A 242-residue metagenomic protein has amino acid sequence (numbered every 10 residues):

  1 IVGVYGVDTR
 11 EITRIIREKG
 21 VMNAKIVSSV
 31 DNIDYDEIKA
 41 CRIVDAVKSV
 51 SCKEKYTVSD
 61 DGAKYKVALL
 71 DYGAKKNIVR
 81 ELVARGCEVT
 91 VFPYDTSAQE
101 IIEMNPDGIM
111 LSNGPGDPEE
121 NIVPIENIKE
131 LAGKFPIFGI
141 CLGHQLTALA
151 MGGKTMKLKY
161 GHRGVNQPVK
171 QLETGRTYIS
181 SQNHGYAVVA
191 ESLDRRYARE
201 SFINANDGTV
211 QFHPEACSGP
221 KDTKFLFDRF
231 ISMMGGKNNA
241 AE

Functional and structural regions predicted by a protein language model:
I1-Q99, E103-M104, P118, C217 (+1 more regions): RNA-binding accessory domains that recognize and position tRNA/RNA substrates
V2, E88-T90, P136, K154 (+2 more regions): Conserved beta-strand segments of alpha/beta enzyme cores
G6, F92-Y94, L158, N183 (+1 more regions): Conserved beta-strand termini and adjacent loop/short-helix elements that scaffold enzyme active sites in alpha/beta
V27, S51, M156, K170 (+3 more regions): Residues in well-ordered beta-strands of folded domains
I101-M104, T147-A148, E191-R195: Short loop/helix-cap segments at secondary-structure boundaries that form the rim of catalytic
G108-A187, G219-R229, M233-M234: Cysteine-nucleophile active-site neighborhood
G175-T209, A241-E242: Catalytic beta-strand/loop cores that center a nucleophilic Ser/Cys/Thr and support acyl-enzyme chemistry
V210-E215: Short helix/strand-capping connector loops at secondary-structure junctions
